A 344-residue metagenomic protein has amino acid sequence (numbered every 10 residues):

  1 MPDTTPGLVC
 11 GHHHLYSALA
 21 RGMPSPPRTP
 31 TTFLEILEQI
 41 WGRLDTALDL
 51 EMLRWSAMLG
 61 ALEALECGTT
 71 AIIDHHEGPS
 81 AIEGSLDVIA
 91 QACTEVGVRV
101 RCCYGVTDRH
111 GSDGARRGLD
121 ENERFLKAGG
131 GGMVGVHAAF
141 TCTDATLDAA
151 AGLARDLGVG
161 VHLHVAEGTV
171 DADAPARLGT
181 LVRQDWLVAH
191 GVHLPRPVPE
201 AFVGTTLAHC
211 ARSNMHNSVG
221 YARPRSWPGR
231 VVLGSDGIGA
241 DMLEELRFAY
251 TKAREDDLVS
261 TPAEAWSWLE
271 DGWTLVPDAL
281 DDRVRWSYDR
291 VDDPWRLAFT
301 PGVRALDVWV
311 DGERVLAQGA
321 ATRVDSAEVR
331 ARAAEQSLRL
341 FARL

Functional and structural regions predicted by a protein language model:
P6-A18, G160-E167: Histidine-centered catalytic micro-motifs
H12, G68, C93, V134 (+6 more regions): Divalent metal-coordination and catalytic microenvironments
L19-L53, H110-G111, N122, T169-W186 (+3 more regions): Active-site gating loops and adjacent loop-to-helix segments of metal-dependent hydrolytic enzymes
M23-V98, D120-K127, A334-Q336, A342: Alpha-helical scaffold segments that flank or form the walls of functional sites
H75-I82, G135-A139, S213, A263-E264: Conserved short loop/turn motifs at secondary-structure junctions
I82-H193: Metal-coordinating catalytic core of metallo-dependent amide/deamination hydrolases
T180-R290, A298-T300: Active-site-adjacent C-terminal substructures of enzyme catalytic domains
S267-L344: Active-site microenvironment of metallo-dependent hydrolases
